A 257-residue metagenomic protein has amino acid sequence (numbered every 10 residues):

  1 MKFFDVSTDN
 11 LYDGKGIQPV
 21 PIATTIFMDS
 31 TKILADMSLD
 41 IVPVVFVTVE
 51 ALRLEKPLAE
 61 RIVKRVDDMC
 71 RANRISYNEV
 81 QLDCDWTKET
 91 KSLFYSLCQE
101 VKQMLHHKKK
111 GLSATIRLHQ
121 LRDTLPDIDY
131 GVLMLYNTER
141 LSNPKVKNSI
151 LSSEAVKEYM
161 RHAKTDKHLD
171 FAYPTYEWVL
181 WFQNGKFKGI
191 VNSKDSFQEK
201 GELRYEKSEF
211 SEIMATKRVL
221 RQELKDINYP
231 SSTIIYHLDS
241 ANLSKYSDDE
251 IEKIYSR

Functional and structural regions predicted by a protein language model:
K2, K15, K32, K56 (+15 more regions): Context-gated lysine
F3-L133: Chitinase-like catalytic core of GlcNAc-active glycosidases
P21-F27, K56-V66, Y95-E100, V146-Y159 (+2 more regions): Well-ordered, non-membrane alpha-helical segments in soluble/globular domains
L34-L39, M69-S76, M104-L105, E158-L169 (+1 more regions): A structural motif corresponding to the C-terminal end of an alpha-helix and its immediate exit/capping segment
I62, V66-D67, S76-N78, L82 (+4 more regions): Contiguous hydrophobic segments
D67, R71-V80, D123-R140, D195-L203 (+2 more regions): Structural recognition of alpha->loop->beta junctions
S96-G185: Substrate-binding surface in catalytic domains of secreted glycosidases
D170, Y176-W178, Q183-R257: Substrate-binding cleft of secreted/luminal carbohydrate-active enzymes
